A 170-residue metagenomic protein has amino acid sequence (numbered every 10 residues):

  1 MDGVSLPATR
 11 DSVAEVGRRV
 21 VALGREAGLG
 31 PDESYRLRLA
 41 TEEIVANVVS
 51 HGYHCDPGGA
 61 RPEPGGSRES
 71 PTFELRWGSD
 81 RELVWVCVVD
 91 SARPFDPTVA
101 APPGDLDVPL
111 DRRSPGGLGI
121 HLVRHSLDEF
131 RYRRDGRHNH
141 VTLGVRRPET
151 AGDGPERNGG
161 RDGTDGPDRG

Functional and structural regions predicted by a protein language model:
M1-G3, V49-G170: Conserved beta-strand-loop-beta-strand hairpin that lines the nucleotide-binding pocket of ATP/GTP-utilizing enzymes
M1-L39, E156-G170: Bergerat-fold GHKL ATPase/HATPase_c domain
E42, A46, S50: Short alpha-helix lining the ATP-binding pocket of the histidine-kinase-like ATPase
